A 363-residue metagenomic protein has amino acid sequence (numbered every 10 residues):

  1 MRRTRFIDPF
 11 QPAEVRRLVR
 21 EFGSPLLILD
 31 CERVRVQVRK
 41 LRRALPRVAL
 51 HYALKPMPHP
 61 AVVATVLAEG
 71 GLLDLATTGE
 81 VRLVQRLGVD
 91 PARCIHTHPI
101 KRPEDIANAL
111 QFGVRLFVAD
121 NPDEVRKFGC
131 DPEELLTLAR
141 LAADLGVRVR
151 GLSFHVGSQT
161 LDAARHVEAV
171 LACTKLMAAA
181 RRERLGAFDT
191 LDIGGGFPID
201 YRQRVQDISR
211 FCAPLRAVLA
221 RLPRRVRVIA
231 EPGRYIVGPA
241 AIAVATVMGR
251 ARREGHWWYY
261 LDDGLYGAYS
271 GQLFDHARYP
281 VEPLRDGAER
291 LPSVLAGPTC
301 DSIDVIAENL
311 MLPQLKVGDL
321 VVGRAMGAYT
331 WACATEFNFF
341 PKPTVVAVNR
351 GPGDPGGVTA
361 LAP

Functional and structural regions predicted by a protein language model:
M1-K127, D144, R148, K175 (+3 more regions): A charged N-terminal "starter" segment
V34, K55, T77, A109 (+5 more regions): Conserved, mostly hydrophobic/aromatic
Y52, L73-A76, H96, F117-N121 (+5 more regions): General beta-strand structural signal in soluble alpha/beta enzymes
P58-A61, R126, S158-D162, F197-Y201 (+4 more regions): Flexible loop/turn segments at secondary-structure boundaries
V63, R86, I106-L110, A163-H166 (+4 more regions): Short acidic, glycine/serine/threonine-rich loops at helix termini
P99, P122, G157, G196 (+1 more regions): Flexible loop residues that form catalytic and substrate-binding hotspots at small-molecule/glycan-binding clefts
F128-R253, L312, N338-F340, N349: Active-site loop/helix belt of alpha/beta enzymes
P214, R225-P363: Charged (often Lys/Glu-rich) extended helix/loop segments that serve as interaction or gating elements
